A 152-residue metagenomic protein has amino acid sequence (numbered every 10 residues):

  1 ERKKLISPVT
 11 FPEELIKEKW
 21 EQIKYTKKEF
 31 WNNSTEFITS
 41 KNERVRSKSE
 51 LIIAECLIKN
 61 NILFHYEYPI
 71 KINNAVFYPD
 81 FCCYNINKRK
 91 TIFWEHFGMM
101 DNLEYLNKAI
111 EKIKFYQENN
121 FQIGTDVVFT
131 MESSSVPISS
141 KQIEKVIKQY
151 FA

Functional and structural regions predicted by a protein language model:
E1-H65: Solvent-exposed, charged helical/coil patches that constitute nucleic-acid or partner-interaction surfaces
V45, I58, I62-N87: Active-site metal-binding core of divalent-cation-utilizing nuclease and nuclease-like domains
K48-L51, I110, K114: Residue-level marker for well-ordered alpha-helical positions
L57-I58, I113-Q117: Class I S-adenosyl-L-methionine
I62, K90, Q122-T125: Short glycine-/polar-rich loops that comprise or flank the Walker A/P-loop and associated switch/sensor motifs
I70-V76, L103, S133-I138: Acidic-and-aromatic substrate-binding clefts and catalytic sites of carbohydrate-active enzymes
Y78-K112: Short beta-strand-loop-alpha-helix junction that forms the active-site gateway of nucleic-acid-processing nucleases
Q117-A152: Basic, glycine-rich
